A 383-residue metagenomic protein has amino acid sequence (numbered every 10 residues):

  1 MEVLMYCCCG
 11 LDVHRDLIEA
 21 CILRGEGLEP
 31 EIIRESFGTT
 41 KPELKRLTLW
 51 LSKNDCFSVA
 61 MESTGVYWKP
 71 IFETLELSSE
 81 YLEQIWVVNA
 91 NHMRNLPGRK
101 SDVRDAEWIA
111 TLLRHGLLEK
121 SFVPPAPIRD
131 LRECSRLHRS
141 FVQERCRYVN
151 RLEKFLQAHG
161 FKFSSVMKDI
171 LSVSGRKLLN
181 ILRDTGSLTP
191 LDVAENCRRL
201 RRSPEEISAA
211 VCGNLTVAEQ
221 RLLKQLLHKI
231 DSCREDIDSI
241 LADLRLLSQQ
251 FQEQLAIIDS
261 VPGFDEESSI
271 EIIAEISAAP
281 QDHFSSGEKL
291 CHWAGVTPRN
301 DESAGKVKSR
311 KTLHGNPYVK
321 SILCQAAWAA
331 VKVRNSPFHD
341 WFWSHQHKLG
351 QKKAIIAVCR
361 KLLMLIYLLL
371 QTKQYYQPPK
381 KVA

Functional and structural regions predicted by a protein language model:
M1-A383: A detector of single, family-specific signature residues that are central to catalytic or substrate-handling motifs
